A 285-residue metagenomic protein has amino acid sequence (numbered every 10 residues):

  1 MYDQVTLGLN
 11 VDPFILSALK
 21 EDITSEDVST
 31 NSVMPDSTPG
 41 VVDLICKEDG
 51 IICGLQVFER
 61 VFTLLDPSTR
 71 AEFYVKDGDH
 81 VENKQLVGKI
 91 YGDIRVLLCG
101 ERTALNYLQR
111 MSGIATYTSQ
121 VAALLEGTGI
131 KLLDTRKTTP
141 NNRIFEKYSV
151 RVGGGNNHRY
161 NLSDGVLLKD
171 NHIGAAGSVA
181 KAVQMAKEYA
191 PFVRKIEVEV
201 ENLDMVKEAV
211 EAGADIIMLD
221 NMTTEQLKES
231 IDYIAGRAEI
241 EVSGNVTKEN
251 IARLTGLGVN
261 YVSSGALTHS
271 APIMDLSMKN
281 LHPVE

Functional and structural regions predicted by a protein language model:
Y2-A212, I216, E225-Y233, E239-E241 (+2 more regions): Acidic/glycine-rich phosphate/pyrophosphate-binding loops and surrounding catalytic core that coordinate Mg2+
N221, G244, G265-A266: Short secondary-structure boundary segments
G236-I240, L281-E285: Short acidic, glycine/proline-enriched helix-loop-strand junctions
K248: Cys/His-rich Zn2+-binding cysteine-cluster or related metal-binding knuckle/ribbon modules and their
V259, A266-L267, N280-V284: Acidic, glycine-rich flexible loop/linker segments
P272-L281: Structured adenosyl-cofactor binding patch, chiefly the S-adenosyl-L-methionine
